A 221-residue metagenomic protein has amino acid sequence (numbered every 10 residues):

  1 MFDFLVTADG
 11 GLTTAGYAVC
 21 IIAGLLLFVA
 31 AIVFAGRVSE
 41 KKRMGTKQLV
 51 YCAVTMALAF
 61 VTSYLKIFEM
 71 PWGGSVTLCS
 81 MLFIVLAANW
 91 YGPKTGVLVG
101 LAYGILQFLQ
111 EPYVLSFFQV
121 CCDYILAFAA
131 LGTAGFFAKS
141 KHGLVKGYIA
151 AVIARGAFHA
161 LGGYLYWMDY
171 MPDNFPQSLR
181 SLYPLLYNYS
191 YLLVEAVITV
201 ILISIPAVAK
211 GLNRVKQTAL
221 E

Functional and structural regions predicted by a protein language model:
M1-G16: Short, strongly hydrophobic alpha-helical membrane anchors
F2-F4, S63-V76, L101-F136, W167 (+1 more regions): Interfacial aromatic-anchored transmembrane helix boundaries in multi-pass membrane proteins
Y17-L86: Hydrophobic transmembrane alpha-helices
M70, G96-G100, S116, L144-A151 (+1 more regions): Alpha-helical transmembrane segments and their helix-entry boundary regions
C79-G96, T133-A134: Generic transmembrane alpha-helix motif of multi-pass integral membrane proteins
K139-A160, E221: Internal alpha-helical transmembrane segments of multi-pass membrane proteins
R180-I198: Individual transmembrane alpha-helices with interfacial aromatic-anchor signatures
V208-E221: Short, charged juxtamembrane terminal tails flanking transmembrane helices
